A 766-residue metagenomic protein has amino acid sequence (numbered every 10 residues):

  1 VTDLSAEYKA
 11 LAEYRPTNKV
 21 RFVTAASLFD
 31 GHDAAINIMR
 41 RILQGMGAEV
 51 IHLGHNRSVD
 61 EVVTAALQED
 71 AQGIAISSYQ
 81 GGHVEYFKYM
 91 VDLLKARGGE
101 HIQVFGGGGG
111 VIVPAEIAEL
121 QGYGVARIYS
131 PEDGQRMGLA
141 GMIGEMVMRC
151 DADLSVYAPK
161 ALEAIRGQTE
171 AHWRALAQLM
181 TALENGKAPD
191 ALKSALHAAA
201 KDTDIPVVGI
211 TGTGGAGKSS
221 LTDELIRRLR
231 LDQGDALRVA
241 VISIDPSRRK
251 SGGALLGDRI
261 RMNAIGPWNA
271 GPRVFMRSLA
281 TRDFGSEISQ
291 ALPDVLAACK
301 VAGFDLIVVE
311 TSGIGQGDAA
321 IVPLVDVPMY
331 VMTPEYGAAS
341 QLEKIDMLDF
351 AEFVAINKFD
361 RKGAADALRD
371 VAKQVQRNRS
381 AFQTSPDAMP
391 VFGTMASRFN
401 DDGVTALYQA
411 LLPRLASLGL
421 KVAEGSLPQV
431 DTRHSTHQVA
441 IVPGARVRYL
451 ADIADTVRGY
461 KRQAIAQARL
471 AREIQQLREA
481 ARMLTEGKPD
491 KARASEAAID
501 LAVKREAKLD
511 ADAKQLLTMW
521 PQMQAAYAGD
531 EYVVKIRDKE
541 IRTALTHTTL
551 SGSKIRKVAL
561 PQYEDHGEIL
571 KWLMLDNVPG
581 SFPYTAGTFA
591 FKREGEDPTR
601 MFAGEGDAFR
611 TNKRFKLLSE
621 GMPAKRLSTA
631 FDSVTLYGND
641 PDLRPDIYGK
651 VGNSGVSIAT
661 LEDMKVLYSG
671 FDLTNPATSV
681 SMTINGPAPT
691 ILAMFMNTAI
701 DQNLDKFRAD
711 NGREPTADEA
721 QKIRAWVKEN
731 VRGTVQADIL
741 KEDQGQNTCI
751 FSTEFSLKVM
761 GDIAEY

Functional and structural regions predicted by a protein language model:
T2-K9, L139-P206: Extreme N-terminal, non-catalytic leader segments that precede Walker-type/kinase nucleotide-binding cores
F29, I36-G141: Cofactor-cradling patches in redox/metallo enzymes
V59, Q80-V84, G110, Y123 (+1 more regions): Catalytic alpha/beta active-site cores
S78-H83, F284, A302-D305, T311-G315 (+2 more regions): Conserved Switch II/interswitch segment of TRAFAC-class P-loop GTPases
E119-V147, I345-G425: Canonical P-loop GTPase G-domain recognition
V156-K160, N378-E496: C-terminal end of P-loop GTPase domains and the immediately downstream helical coupling element
L183-I205, A216, L221, L225-G317 (+2 more regions): Nucleotide-state-sensitive switch-loop elements of NTP-binding domains
V208-I210: Hydrophobic anchor at the beta1->P-loop junction of P-loop NTPases
